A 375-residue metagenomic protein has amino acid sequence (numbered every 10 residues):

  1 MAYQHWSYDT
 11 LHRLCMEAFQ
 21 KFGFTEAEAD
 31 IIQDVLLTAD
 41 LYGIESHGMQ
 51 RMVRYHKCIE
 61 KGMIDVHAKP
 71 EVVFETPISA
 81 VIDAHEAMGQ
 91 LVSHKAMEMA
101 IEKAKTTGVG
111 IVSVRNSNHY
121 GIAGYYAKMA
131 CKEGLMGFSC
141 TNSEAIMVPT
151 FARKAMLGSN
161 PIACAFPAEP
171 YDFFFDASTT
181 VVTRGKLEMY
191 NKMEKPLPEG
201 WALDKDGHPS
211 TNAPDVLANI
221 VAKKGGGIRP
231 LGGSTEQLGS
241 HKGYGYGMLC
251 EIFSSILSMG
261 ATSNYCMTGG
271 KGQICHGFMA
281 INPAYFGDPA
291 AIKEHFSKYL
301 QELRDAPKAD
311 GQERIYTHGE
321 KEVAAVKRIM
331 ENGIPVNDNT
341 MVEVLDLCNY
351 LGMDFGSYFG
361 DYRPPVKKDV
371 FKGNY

Functional and structural regions predicted by a protein language model:
M1-Y8, R13-I32, L37-T38, E45-V66 (+4 more regions): Acidic, glycine/proline-rich low-complexity segments that act as flexible tails and inter-domain linkers
A2-W6, L11, I252, L257-M259 (+1 more regions): Catalytic-core signal marking the mid-to-C-terminal active-site face
M16-A27, D34-Y42, K57-I64, I101-T106 (+11 more regions): Generic secondary-structure signature for well-ordered alpha-helical cores
H47-I101: Active-site cofactor/substrate anionic-group-binding motifs, chiefly glycine- and Lys/Arg-rich phosphate-binding loops
P77-E169, A177-S178: A generic, well-ordered mixed alpha/beta core segment in the N-terminal half of proteins
M147-A222: Phosphate/diphosphate-binding glycine-rich loops and adjacent basic-rich segments that engage nucleotide
P196-Y265: Secondary-shell segments that build the walls of catalytic and ion/ligand-binding clefts
